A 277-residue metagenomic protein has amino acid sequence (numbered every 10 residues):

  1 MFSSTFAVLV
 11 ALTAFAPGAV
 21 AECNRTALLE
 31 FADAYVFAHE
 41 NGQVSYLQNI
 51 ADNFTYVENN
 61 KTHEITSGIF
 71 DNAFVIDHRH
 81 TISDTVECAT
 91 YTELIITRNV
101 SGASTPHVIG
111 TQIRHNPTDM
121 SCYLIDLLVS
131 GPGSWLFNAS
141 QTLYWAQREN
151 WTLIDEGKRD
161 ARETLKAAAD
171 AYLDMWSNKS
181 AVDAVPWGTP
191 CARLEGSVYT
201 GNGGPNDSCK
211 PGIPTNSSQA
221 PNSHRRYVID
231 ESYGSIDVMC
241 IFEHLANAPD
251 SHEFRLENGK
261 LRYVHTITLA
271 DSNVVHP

Functional and structural regions predicted by a protein language model:
M1-E22: Fungal secretory targeting signals
P17-P277: C-terminal and inter-domain tail/linker signature
